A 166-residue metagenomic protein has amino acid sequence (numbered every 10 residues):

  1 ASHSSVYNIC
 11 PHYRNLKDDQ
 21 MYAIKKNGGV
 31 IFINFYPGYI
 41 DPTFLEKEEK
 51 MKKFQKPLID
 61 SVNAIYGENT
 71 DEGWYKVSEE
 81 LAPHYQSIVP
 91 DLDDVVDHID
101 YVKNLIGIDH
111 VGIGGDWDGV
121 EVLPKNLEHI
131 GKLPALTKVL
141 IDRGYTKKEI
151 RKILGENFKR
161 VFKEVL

Functional and structural regions predicted by a protein language model:
H3, I24, I31, D116 (+2 more regions): Conserved, mostly hydrophobic/aromatic
S5-L16, I40-P42, Q86-V96: Active-site glycine- and acidic-residue-rich loops that bind and position anionic ligands or nucleotide-like cofactors
Y13-G29, E49, D93-D109: Histidine/acidic residue-rich metal-binding segments in metalloenzymes
K17-V77: Aromatic-lined glycan-binding groove of carbohydrate-active enzymes
I33-F35, L105-E128: Short acidic/histidine-rich active-site segments
W74-D100, K148-F162: C-terminal helical cap
A82-L92, W117-L127, L140-E149: Outer-membrane beta-barrel pore domains
E128-L166: Mid-to-C-terminal alpha-helical segments outside catalytic/metal-binding sites
